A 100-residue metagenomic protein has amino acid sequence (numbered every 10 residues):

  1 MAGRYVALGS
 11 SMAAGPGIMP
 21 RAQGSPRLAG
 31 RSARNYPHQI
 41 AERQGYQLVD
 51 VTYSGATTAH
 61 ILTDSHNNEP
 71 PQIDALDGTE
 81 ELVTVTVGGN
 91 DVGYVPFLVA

Functional and structural regions predicted by a protein language model:
M1-A2, G78: Proline/glycine-enriched tight loop/beta-turn segments at coil->beta junctions that connect or precede beta-strands
G3-R27, V92: Catalytic nucleophile-elbow at a beta strand-turn-alpha helix junction centered on a G-D-S/GDSL motif, marking
A22-A100: Conserved SGNH/GDSL esterase-like catalytic core that processes O-acyl groups on lipids and polysaccharides
